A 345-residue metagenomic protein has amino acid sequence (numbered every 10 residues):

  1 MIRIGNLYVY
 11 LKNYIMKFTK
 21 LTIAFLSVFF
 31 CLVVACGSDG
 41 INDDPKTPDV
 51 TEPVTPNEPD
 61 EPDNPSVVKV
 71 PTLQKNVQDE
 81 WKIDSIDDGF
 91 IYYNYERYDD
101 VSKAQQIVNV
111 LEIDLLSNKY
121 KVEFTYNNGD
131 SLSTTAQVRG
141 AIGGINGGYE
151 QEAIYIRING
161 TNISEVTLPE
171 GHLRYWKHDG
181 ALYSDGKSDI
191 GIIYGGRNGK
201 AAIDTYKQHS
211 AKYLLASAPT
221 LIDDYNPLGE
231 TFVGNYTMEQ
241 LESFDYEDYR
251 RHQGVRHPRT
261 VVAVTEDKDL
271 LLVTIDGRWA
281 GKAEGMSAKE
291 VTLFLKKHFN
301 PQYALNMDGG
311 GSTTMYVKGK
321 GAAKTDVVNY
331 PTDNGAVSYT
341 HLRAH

Functional and structural regions predicted by a protein language model:
L11-I23: Bacterial N-terminal signal peptides that target proteins for export
V33-A35: C-terminal motif of bacterial Sec signal peptides marking the signal peptidase cleavage site
G37-Y194: Zymogen propeptides
Q137, I145-G148, A153-H298: Aspartyl protease catalytic domain
G144-N146, A304-M307: Active-site neighborhood of phospho(di)ester-bond hydrolases with catalytic His/Asp-centered motifs
E150-A153, G311-M315: Active-site environment of divalent metal-dependent phosphoester hydrolases
M315-G321: Histidine/acidic-residue-rich catalytic or RNA/ligand-binding cores of hydrolases and nuclease-related proteins
T340-H345: Conserved small/polar residues in nucleotide/adenosyl-binding loops
